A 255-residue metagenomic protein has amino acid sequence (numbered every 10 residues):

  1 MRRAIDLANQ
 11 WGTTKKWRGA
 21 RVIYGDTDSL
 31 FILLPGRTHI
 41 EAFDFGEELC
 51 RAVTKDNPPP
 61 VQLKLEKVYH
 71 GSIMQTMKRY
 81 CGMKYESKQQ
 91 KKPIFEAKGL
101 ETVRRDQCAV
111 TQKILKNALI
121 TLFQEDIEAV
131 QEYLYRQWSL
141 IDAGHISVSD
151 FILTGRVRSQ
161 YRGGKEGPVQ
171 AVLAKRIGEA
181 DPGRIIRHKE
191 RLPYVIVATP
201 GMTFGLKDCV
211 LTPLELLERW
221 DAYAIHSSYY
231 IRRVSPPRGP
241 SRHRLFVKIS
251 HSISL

Functional and structural regions predicted by a protein language model:
M1-T27, I32-L255: DNA-dependent DNA polymerase catalytic subunits
